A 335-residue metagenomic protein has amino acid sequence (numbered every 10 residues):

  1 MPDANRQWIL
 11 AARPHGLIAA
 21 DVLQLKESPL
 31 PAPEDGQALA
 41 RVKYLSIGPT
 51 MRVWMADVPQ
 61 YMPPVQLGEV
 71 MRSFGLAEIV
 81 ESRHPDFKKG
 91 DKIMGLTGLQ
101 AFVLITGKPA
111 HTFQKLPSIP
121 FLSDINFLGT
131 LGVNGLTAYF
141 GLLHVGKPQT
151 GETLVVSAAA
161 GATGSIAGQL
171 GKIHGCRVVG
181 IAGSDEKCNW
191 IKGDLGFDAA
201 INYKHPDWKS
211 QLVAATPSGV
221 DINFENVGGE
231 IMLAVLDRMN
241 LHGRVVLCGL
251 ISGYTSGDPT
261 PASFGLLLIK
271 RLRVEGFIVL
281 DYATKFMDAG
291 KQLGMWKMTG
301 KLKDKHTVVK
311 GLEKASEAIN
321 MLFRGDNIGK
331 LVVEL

Functional and structural regions predicted by a protein language model:
M1-D3, A283-L335: C-terminal hydrophobic helical "lid"/dimerization subdomain of Rossmann-like NAD(P)H-dependent oxidoreductases
P29-I47, M55-L99: Glycine-rich beta-strand-centered segment in the early N-terminal region that forms part of a ligand/cofactor-binding
M71-E78, P85-A158: NAD(P)H dinucleotide-binding glycine-rich loop of Rossmann-like/cofactor-binding domains, especially the beta1-alpha1
M94, V155, I201, N223-F224: N-terminal Rossmann-like NAD(P) cofactor-binding module of classical short-chain dehydrogenase/reductase
L128-P206: Mid-domain Rossmann-like dinucleotide-binding core that forms the NAD(H)/NADP(H) cofactor-binding site
K192, E230-L302, L335: Glycine-rich phosphate-binding loop and adjacent beta-alpha segment of Rossmann(oid) nucleotide-cofactor-binding
D207-P217: Short amphipathic alpha-helix with an adjacent loop that forms part of the alpha/beta core around
